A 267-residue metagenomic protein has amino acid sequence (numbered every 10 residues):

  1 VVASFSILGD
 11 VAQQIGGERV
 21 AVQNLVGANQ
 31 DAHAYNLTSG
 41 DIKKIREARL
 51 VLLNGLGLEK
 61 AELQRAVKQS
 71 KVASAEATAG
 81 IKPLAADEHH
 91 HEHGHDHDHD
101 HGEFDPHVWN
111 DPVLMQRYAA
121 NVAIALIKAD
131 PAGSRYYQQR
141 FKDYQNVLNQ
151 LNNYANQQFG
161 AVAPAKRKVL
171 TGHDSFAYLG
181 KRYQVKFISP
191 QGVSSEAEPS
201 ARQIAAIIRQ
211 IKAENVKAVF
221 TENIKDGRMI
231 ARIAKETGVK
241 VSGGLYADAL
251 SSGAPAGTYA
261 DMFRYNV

Functional and structural regions predicted by a protein language model:
V1-V267: Extracytoplasmic metal-acquisition and chelation regions
